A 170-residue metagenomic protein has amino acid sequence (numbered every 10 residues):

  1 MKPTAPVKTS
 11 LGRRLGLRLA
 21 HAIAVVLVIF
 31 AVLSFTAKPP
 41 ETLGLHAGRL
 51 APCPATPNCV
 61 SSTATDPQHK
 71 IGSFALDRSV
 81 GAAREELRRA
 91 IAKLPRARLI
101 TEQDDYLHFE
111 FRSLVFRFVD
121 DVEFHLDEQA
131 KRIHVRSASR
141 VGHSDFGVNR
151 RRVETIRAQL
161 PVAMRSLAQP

Functional and structural regions predicted by a protein language model:
P6-L19, I29-P170: Ser/Thr-rich, low-complexity intrinsically disordered terminal regions
